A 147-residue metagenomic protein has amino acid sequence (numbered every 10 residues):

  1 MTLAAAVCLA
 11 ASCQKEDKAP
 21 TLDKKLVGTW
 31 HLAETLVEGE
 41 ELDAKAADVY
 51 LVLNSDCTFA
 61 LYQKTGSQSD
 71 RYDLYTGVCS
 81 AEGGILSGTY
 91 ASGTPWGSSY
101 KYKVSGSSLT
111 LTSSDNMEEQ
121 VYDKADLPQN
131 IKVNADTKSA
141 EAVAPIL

Functional and structural regions predicted by a protein language model:
M1-V7: Sec-dependent N-terminal signal peptides
L9-S12: C-terminal motif of bacterial Sec signal peptides marking the signal peptidase cleavage site
Q14-L74, E82-L147: Lipid interaction determinants
